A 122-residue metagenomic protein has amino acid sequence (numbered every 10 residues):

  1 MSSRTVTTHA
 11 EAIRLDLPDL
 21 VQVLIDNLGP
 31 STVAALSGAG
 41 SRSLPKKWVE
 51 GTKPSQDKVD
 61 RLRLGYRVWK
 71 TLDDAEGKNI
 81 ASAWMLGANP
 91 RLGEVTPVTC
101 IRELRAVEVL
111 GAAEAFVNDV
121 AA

Functional and structural regions predicted by a protein language model:
M1-A122: Non-transmembrane "mature" sequence context
